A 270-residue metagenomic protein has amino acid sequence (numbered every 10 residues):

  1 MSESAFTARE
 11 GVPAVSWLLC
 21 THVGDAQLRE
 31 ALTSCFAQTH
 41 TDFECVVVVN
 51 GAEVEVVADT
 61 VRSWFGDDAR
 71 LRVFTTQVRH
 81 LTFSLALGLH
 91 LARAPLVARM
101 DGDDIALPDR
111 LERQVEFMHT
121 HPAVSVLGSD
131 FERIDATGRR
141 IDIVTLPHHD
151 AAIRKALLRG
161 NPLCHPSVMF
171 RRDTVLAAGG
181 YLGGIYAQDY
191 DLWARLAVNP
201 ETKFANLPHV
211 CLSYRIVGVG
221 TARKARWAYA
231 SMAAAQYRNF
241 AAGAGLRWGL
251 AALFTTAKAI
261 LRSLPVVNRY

Functional and structural regions predicted by a protein language model:
P13-L19, S34-C35, F43-V48, L196: Hydrophobic targeting segments
W17-L18, H90, H148-W227: Conserved nucleotide-sugar donor-binding catalytic segment
V23-A37: Short, well-formed alpha-helical segments that are part of the catalytic scaffolds of diverse glycosyltransferases
F36-T75: Acidic donor-binding segment of Leloir-type glycosyltransferases
T76-A92: Glycine-rich, basic loop-to-helix element that forms the pyrophosphate-binding segment of sugar-nucleotide handling
V97: Short aromatic/hydrophobic "clamp" motif used to bind/position activated sugar donors
D101-I105, D130: The conserved acidic donor/metal-binding loop of glycosyltransferases
D109-I141: Conserved donor NDP-sugar-binding/catalytic core segment of glycosyltransferases
